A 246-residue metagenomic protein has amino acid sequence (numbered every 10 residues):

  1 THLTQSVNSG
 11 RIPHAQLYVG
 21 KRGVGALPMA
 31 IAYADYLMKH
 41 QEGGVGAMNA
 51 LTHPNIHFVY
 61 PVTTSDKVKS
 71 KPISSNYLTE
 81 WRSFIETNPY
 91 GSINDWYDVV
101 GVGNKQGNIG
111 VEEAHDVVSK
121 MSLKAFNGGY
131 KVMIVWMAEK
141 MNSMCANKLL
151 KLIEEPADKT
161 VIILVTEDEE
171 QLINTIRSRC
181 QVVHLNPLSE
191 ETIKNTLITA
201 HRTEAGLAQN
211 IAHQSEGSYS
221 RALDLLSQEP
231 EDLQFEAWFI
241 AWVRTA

Functional and structural regions predicted by a protein language model:
T1-A50, D158-V161, E167-A246: Charged, glycine-rich active-site and insertion segments that engage polyanionic ligands
T1-K140, M144: Clamp-loader machinery-focused feature within the broader ASCE/P-loop NTPase space
P72-S75, N104-G107, L150-E154, D168-E169 (+1 more regions): Short, mixed-charge, low-aromatic patches
S119, K151, S178: Conserved adenine-binding aromatic site and its adjacent loop/helix in ATP-hydrolyzing domains
S122, N147-D158: Conserved catalytic/switch belt of AAA+ P-loop NTPases
N127-V132, A157-I163: Loop/turn-to-beta-strand initiation segments
